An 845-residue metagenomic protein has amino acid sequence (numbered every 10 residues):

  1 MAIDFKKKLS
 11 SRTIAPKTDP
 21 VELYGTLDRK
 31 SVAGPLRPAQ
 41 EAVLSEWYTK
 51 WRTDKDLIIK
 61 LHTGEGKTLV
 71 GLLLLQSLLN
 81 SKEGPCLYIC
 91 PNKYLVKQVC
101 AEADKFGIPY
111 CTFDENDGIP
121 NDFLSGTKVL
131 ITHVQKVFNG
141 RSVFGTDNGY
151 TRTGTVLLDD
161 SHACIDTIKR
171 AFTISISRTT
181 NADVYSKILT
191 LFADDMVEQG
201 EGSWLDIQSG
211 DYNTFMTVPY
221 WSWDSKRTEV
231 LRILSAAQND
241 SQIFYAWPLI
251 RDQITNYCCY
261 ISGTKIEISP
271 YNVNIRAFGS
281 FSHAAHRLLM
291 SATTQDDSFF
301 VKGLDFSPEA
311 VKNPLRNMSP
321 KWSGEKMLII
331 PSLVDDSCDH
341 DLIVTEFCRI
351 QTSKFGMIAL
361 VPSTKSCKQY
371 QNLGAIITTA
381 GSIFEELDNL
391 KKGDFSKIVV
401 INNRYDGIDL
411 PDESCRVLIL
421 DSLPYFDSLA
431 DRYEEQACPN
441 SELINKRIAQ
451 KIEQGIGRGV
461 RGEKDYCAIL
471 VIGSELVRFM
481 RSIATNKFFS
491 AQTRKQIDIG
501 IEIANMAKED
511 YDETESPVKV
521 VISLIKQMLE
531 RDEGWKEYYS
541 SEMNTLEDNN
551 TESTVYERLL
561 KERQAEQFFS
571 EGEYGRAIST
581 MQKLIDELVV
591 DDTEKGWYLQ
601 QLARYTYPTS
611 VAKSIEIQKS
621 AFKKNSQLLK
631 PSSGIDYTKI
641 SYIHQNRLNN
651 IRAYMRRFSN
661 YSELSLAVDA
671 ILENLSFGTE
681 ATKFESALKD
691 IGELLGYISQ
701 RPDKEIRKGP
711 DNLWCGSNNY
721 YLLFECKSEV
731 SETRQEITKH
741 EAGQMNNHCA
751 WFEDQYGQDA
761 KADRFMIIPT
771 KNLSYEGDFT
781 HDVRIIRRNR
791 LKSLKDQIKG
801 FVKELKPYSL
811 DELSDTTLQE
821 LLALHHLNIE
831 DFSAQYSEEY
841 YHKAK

Functional and structural regions predicted by a protein language model:
A2-K60: Conserved pre-motif I regulatory segment
D56-I58, H62, R152-T155, D160-D339 (+3 more regions): Conserved coupling segment at the C-terminus of the helicase ATP-binding
E65-D114, K136-N139, T294-F299, L360-C367: Conserved Walker A/P-loop ATP-binding site and its immediately adjacent core in helicase/helicase-like ATPase domains
T68, F138-T151, D159, C164 (+7 more regions): SF2 helicase motor core recognition
K97-Q98, A103-N148, E385-L390: Inter-Walker segment of RecA-like/P-loop motor cores
T364-C367, I383-N389, D394, S422 (+2 more regions): Catalytic core segments in nucleotide and nucleic-acid processing enzymes
N389-R478, V730-S731, F765, P769: Conserved RecA-like P-loop NTPase helicase motor core
Q618-A621, N625-T679: Interdomain/boundary linker segments immediately adjacent to catalytic/signaling cores
